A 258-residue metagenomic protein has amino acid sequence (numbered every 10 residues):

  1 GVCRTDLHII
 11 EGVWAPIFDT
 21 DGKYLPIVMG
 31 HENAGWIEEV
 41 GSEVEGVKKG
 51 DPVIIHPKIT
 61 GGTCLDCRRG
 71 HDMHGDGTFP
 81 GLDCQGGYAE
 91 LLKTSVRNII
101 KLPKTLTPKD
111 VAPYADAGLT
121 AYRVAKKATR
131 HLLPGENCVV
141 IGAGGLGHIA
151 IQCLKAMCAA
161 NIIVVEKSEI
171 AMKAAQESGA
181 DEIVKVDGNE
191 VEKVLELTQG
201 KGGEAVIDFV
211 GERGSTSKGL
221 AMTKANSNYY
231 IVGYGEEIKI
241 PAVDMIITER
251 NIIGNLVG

Functional and structural regions predicted by a protein language model:
G1, E39-E43, G142: A residue-level detector for short acidic-glycine micro-motifs
W14-L65, P103-L106: Glycine-rich beta-strand-centered segment in the early N-terminal region that forms part of a ligand/cofactor-binding
I54, E204-I207, Y230: N-terminal Rossmann-like NAD(P) cofactor-binding module of classical short-chain dehydrogenase/reductase
R97, K104-G188: Mid-domain Rossmann-like dinucleotide-binding core that forms the NAD(H)/NADP(H) cofactor-binding site
Q176, D181, R213-G258: Glycine-rich phosphate-binding loop and adjacent beta-alpha segment of Rossmann(oid) nucleotide-cofactor-binding
E190-G200: Short amphipathic alpha-helix with an adjacent loop that forms part of the alpha/beta core around
